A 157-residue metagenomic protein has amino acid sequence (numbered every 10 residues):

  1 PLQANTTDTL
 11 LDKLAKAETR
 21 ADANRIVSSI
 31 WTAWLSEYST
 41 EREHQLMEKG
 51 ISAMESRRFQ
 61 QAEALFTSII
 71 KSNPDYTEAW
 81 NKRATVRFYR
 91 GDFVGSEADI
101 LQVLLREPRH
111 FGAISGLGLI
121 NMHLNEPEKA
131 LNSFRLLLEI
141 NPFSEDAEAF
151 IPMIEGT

Functional and structural regions predicted by a protein language model:
P1-E48: N-terminal leader/linker segments that initiate helical-solenoid repeat arrays
D8-T9, K16, R25, T32-S36 (+1 more regions): Terminal, low-structured helical/coil segments at or just beyond the last alpha-helical repeat
A23-I26, A62, S96, A130: Solenoid-repeat scaffolds in large eukaryotic assemblies
S28-W31, T67, L101, R135: Alpha-solenoid helical repeat scaffolds
T40-E107, G112: Alpha-helical adaptor scaffolds
E55, Y89, H123-L124, M153-T157: Register position in tetratricopeptide repeats
